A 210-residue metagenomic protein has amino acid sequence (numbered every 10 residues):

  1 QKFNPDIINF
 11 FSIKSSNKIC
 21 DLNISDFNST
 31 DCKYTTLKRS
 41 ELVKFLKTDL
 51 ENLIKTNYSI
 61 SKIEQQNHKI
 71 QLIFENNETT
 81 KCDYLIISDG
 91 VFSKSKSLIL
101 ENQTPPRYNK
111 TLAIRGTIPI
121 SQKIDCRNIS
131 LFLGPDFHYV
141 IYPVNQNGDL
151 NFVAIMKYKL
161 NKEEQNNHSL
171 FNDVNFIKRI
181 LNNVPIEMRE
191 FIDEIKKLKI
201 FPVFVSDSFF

Functional and structural regions predicted by a protein language model:
Q1-L100, T104-T117, N161-E164, F171-V174: Conserved N-terminal helical subregion
I13-S15, S59-S61, Q65-H68, P119 (+5 more regions): Residues that form or immediately flank small-molecule/cofactor binding pockets and catalytic motifs
C20-V43, E78, I120-I200: Conserved FAD/dinucleotide-binding core of flavoprotein oxidoreductases
L46, N77, Q103-P106, S130-L131 (+2 more regions): Short secondary-structure boundary/capping segments
L100, N182-I186, S208: Short helix-capping and hinge/turn segments at secondary-structure transitions, especially at repeat and domain
I200-F210: FAD-binding beta-loop-beta segment adjacent to the flavin cofactor pocket
